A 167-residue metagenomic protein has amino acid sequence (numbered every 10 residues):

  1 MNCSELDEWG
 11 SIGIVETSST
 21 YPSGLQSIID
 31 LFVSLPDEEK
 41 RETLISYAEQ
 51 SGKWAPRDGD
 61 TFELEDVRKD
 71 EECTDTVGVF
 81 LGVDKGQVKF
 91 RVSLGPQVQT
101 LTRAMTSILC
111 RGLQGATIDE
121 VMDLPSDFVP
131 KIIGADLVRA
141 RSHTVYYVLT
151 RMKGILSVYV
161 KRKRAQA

Functional and structural regions predicted by a protein language model:
N2-Q50: Charge-rich, low-complexity N-terminal segments
S11, D119-A167: C-terminal binding/interaction regions
S34-D37, P96-T100, A140: Structural motif
A48, G112-L113, M152, L156: Generic structural signal for hydrophobic core residues of well-folded globular domains
S51-A55: Membrane topogenic helices and adjacent juxtamembrane segments
D58-L81: Structured beta-strand/loop patches that form or line metal/cofactor-binding pockets in enzymes
G82-Q99, C110-Q114: Conserved interaction-surface patches within small, structured recognition/assembly domains
L101-T106: Catalytic-loop motifs flanking and including active-site residues across diverse enzymes
